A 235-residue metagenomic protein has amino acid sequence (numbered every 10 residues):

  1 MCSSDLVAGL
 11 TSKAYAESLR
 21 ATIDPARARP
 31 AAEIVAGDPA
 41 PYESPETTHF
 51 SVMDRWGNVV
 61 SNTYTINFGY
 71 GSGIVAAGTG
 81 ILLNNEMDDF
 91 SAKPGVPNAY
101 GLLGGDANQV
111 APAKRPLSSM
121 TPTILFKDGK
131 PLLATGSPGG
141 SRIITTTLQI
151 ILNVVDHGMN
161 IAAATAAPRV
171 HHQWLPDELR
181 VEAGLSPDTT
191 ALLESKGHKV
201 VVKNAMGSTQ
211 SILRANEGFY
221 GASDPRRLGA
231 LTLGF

Functional and structural regions predicted by a protein language model:
S4-I66, V75-T79, E86, K93-V96 (+2 more regions): Internal maturation/activation junctions in enzymes
T22-E33, S44-P45, G184-F235: Cofactor-centric catalytic regions
P39-E43, N108-P116, V201-N204: Short Gly/Pro-enriched turn/cap motifs at secondary-structure boundaries
P45-F50, V59, S118-T123, S208-T209: Short glycine-rich loop/turn motifs
D54-W56, F126-K130, L213-G218: Short acidic-glycine loop/turn motifs at beta-strand connectors
V59-K127, L133, H157, I161: Active-site rim segments in enzyme catalytic domains, especially the processed small/beta chain of N-terminal
K93, K114, T147, D156-N204: Extended C-terminal subregions enriched in glycine
S137-M159: Alpha-helical support elements that line or immediately flank enzyme active sites and cofactor-binding pockets
